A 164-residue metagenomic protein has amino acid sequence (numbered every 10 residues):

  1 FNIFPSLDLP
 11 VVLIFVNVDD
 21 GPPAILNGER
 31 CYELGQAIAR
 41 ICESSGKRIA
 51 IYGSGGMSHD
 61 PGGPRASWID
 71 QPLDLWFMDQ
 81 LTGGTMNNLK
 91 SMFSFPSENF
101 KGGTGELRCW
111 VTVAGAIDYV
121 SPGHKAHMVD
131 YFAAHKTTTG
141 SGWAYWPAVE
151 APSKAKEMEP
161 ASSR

Functional and structural regions predicted by a protein language model:
F1-E33, S44, P64-R164: Flexible, D/E/H-enriched segments
I14, K47-G55: Beta-strand elements within well-structured catalytic alpha/beta cores of enzymes that handle phosphate/sulfate esters
L34-I38, G53-S54: Short, hydrophobic/aromatic alpha-helical segments in well-folded domains
I38, S44, S58: Glycine/proline-rich loop-helix segments at beta-alpha junctions forming the active-site rim of enzyme cores
G55-R65: Divalent-metal (often Zn2+) His-rich catalytic cores of metallo-beta-lactamase-fold enzymes
